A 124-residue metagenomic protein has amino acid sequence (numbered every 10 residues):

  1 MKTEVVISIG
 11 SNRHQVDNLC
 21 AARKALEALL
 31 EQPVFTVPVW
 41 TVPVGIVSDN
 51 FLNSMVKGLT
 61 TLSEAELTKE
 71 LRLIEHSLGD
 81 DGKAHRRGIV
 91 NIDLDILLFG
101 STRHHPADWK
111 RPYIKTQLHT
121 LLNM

Functional and structural regions predicted by a protein language model:
K2-V6: Extreme N-terminal starter segment of soluble prokaryotic enzymes
I9-S11, V56-L62, L98-S101: Short beta-strand-to-loop capping motifs
H14-D17: Short N-terminal binding/cap micro-motifs at the start of the first secondary-structure element
C20-S63: Short, surface-exposed acidic-centric catalytic microdomains
T36, P43-L52, A65-M124: Flexible, gly/pro- and Lys/Arg-enriched active-site loops
